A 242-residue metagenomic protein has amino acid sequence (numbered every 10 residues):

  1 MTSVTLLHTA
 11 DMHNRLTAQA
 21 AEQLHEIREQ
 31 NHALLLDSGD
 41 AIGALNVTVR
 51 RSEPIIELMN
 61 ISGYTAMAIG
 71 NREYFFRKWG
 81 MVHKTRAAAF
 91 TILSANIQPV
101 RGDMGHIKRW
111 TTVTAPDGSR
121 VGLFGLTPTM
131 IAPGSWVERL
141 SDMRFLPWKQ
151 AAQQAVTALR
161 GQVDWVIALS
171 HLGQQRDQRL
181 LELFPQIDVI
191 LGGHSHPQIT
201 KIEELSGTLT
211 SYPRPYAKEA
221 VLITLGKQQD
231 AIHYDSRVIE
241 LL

Functional and structural regions predicted by a protein language model:
M1-L242: Acidic, metal/ion-coordinating pockets
